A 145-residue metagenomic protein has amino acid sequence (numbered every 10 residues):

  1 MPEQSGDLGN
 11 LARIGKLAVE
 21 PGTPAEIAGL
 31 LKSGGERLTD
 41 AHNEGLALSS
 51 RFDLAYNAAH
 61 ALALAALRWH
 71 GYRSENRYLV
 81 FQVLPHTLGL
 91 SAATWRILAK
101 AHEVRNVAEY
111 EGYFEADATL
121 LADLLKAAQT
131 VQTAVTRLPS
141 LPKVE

Functional and structural regions predicted by a protein language model:
M1-E145: Terminal alpha-helical segments
